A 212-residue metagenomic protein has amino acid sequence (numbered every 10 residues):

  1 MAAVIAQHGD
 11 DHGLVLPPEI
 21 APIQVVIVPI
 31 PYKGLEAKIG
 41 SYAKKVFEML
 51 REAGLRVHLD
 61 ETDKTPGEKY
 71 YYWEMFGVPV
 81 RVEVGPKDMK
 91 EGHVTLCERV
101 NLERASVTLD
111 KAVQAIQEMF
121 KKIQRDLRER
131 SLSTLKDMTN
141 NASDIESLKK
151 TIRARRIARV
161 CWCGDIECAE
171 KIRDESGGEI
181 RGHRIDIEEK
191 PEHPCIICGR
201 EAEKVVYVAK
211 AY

Functional and structural regions predicted by a protein language model:
M1-Y212: NTP/phosphate- and nucleic-acid-binding module
